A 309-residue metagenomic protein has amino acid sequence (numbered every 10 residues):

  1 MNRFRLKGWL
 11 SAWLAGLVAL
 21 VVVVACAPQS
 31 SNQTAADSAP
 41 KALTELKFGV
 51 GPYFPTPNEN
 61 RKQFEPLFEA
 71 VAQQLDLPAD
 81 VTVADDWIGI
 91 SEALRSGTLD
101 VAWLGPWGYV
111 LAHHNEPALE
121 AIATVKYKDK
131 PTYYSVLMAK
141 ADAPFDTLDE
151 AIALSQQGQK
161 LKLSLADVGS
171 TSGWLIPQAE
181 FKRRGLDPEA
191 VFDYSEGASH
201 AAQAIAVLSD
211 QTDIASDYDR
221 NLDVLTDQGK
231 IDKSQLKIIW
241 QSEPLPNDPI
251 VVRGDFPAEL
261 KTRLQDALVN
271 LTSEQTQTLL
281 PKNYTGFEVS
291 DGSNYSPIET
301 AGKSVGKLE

Functional and structural regions predicted by a protein language model:
N2-G89, T278-E309: N-terminal hydrophobic or amphipathic helices and topogenic motifs
L43-Q74, W107, P131-A204, I214: Bilobed "Venus flytrap"/periplasmic-binding protein-like clamshell domains and structurally analogous long
G49-Y53, Y127-V136, K230-L268, K282-P297: Periplasmic-binding protein-like
Y53, L104-G108, P117, Y127 (+5 more regions): Solvent-exposed coil/turn segments that connect beta secondary-structure elements in extracytoplasmic/periplasmic
I88-A102, N115-E116, Y133, H200-R220: Short helices/loops that flank or line small-molecule/ion binding pockets
P106-E116, E180-R183, L208-S209, D213-K233: A ligand-binding cleft/hinge motif common to bilobed small-molecule-binding domains
E150-E180, D266-E309: Ligand-binding clefts/hinges and TM-proximal coupling segments of bilobed small-molecule sensing domains
